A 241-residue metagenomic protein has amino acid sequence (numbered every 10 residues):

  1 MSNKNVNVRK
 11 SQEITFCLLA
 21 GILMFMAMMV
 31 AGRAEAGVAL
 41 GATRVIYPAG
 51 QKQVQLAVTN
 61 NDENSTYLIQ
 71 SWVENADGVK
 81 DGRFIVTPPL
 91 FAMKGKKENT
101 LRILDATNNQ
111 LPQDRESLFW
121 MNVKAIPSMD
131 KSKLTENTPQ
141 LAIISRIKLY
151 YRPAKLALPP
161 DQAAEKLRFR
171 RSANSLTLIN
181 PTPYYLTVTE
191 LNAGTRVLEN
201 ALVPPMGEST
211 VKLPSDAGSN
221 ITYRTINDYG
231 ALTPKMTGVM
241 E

Functional and structural regions predicted by a protein language model:
M1-E13: N-terminal secretory signal peptides that target proteins for export/translocation
M29-A31: N-terminal signal peptide c-region/cleavage motif recognized by signal peptidases
E35-V58, P159-R168: Beta-sheet-dominated interaction scaffolds and their linkers
T43-D81: N-terminal targeting signals for Sec/Tat export/insertion, comprising classic cleavable signal peptides
V58-D62, L176-T182: Asparagine-centered strand-capping/turn motif at beta-strand->loop junctions
L68-Q70, E74-P89, L186-V197: Short beta-strand and strand-turn-strand segments in soluble, beta-rich domains
D81-N109, T195-N220: Intrinsically disordered, low-complexity Pro/Gly/Ser/Thr-rich segments with frequent PxxP/GP/PP motifs and embedded
N108-L156, S219-E241: Terminal connector regions
